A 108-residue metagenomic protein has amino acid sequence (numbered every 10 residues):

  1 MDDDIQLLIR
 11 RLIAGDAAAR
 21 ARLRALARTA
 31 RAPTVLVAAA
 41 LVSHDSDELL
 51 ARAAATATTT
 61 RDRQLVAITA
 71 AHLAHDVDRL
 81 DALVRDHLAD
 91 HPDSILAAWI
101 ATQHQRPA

Functional and structural regions predicted by a protein language model:
M1-I5, D16, A25-V35, T58-V66 (+2 more regions): Generic helix N-cap/helix-start motif at coil->alpha-helix transitions
D2, A89-A108: Short, charged, intrinsically disordered terminal tails
R11-L12, L41-D45, H72-D76, A89: Hydrophobic/aromatic side-chain positions at a characteristic register within alpha-helices of tetratricopeptide repeats
D16-A27, D45-T58, D78-L88: Alpha-helical repeat scaffolds
P33-L50: Short, charge-rich, low-complexity alpha-helical interaction segments
A38-A40, V66-A74, H87, H104: Residue-level signature for tetratricopeptide repeat
R61, A71, L80, A98 (+1 more regions): A generic structural signal for ordered secondary structure
